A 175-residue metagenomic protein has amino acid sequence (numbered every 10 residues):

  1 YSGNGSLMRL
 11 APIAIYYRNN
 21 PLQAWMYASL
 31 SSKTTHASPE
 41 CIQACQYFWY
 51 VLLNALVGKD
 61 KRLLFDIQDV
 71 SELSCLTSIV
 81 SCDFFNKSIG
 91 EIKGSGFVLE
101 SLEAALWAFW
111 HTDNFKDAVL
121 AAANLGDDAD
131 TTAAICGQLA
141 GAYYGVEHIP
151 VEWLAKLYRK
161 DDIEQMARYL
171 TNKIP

Functional and structural regions predicted by a protein language model:
Y1-T112, D117-L125, L139: Amphipathic alpha-helical interface segments
D130: Conserved catalytic/binding loops enriched for acidic/polar residues
A133-Y144: Short, small-residue alpha-helix embedded
A142-P175: Conserved glycine-rich phosphate/nucleotide-binding loop and adjacent Mg2+-coordinating catalytic segment
